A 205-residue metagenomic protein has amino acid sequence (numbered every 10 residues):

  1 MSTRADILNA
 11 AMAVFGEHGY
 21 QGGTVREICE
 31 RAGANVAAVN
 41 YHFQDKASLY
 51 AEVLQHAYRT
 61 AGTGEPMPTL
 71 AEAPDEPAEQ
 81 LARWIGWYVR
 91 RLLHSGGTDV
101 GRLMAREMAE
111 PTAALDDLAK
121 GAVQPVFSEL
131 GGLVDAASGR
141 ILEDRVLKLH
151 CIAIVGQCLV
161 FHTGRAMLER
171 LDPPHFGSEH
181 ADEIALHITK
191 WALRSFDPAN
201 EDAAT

Functional and structural regions predicted by a protein language model:
R4-N9, H42-L70, D116, K120: An amphipathic alpha-helix adjacent to DNA-recognition modules
D6, V14-S48, E52, H56: Helix-turn-helix
K46, V53, A57, G96 (+4 more regions): Hydrophobic/aromatic residues within well-ordered alpha-helical segments
P66-T98, L147-C151: Hydrophobic alpha-helical connector segments
G101-L103, D116-Q124, A136-T189, N200-T205: Hydrophobic/aromatic-rich alpha-helical bundle segments in the mid-to-C-terminal region
A105-P111: Short helix-capping/turn signature of helix-turn-helix
